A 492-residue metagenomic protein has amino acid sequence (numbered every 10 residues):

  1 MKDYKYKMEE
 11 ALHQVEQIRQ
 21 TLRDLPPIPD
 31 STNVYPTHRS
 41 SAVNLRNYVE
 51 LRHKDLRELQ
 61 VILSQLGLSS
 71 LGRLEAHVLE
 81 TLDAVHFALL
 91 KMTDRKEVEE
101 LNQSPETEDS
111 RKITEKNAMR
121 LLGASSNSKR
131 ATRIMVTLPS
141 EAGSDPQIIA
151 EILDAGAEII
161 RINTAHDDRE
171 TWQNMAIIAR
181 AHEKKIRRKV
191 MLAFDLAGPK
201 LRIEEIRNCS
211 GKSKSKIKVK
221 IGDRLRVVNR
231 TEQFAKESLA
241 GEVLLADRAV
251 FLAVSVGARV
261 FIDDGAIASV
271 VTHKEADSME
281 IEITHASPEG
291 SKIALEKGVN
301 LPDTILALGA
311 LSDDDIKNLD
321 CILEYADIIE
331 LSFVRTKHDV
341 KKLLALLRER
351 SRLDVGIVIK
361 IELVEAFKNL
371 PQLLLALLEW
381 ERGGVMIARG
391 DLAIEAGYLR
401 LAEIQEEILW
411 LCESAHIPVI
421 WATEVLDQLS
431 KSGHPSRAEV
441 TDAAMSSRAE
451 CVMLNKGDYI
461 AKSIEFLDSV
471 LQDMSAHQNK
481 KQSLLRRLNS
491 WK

Functional and structural regions predicted by a protein language model:
M1-K492: Non-catalytic helical/linker scaffolds that mediate oligomerization, partner binding, and domain coupling around large
